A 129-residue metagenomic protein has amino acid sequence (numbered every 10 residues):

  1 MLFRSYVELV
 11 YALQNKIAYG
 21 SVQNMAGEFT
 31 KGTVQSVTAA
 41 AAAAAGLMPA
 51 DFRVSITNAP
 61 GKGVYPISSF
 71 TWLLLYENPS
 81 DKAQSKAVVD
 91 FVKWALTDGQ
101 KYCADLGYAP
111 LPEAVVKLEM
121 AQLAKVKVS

Functional and structural regions predicted by a protein language model:
F3-D98, Y108-S129: Flexible, solvent-exposed loop/hinge segments that line or gate ligand/substrate-binding clefts
K101-D105: Short amphipathic alpha-helical interface patches used for protein-protein assembly/oligomerization
